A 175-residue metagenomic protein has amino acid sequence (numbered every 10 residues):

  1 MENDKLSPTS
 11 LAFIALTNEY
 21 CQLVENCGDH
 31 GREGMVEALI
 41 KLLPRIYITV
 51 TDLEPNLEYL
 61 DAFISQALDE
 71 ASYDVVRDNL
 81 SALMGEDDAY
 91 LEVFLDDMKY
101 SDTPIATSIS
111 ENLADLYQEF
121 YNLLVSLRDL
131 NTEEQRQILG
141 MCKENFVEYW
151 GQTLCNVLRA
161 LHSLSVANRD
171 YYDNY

Functional and structural regions predicted by a protein language model:
E2-D4, A12-E70: N-terminal interaction modules that seed assembly of large macromolecular complexes
E2-H30, A82-V93, K99, T103-A106: Generic detector of solvent-exposed, compositionally biased contiguous segments
P8, A12-Q22, A38-R45, T49 (+9 more regions): Charged, amphipathic alpha-helical oligomerization/scaffolding segments
D29, D52-Y59, E86-V93, S126-E133 (+2 more regions): Intrinsically disordered or highly flexible coil/loop and linker segments, enriched in small and charged/polar residues
G31-M35, I109, N131-Q135, L139: Residue-level recognition of alpha-helical structural elements
N56-L124: Long amphipathic alpha-helical segments
P104, E119-Y175: Acidic, proline/glycine-rich low-complexity IDRs
